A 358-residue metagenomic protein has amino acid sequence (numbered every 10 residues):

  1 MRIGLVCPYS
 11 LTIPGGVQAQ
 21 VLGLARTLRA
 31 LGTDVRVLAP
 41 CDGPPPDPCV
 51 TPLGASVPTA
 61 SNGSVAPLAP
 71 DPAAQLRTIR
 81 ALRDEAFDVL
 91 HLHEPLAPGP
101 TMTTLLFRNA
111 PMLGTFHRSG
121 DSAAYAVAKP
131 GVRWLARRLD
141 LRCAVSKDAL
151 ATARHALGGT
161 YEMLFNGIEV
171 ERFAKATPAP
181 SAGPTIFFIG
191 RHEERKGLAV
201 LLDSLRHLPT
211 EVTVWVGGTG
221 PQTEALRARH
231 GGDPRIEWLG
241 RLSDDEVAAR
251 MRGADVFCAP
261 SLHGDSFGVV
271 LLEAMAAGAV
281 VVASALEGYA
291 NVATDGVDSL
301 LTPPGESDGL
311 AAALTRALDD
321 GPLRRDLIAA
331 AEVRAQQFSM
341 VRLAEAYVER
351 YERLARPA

Functional and structural regions predicted by a protein language model:
C41, D148, G167: Carbohydrate-associated surface elements
A151, F165-P184, A249: Acidic anion/phosphate-binding donor-loop and adjacent secondary structure in glycosyltransferase catalytic cores
T177-R206, W215: Conserved donor-binding/catalytic core segment of Leloir-type glycosyltransferases
E224-D245: Nucleotide-activated donor-binding/catalytic signature segment of Leloir-type glycosyltransferases, i.e., the conserved
R241-L242, R250-A254: Short alpha-helical donor nucleotide-sugar binding micro-motif in glycosyltransferases
V280-A283: Short hydrophobic beta-strand element within catalytic cores of glycosyltransferases and related nucleotide-activated
D295-G296, L300-S307, R316-P322: Conserved acidic donor-binding segment of nucleotide-sugar-dependent glycosyltransferases
R316, L323-Q337, V348-E349: A short, well-ordered alpha-helix in the C-terminal region of glycosyltransferases
